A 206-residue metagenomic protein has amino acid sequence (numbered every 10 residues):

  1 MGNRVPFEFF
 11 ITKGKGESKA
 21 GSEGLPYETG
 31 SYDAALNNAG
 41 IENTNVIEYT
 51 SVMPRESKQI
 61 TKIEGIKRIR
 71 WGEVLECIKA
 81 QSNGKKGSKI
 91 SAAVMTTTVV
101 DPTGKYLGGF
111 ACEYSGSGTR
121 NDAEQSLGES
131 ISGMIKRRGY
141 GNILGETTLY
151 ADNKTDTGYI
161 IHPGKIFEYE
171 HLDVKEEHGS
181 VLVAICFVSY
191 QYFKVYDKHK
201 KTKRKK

Functional and structural regions predicted by a protein language model:
M1-K206: Helix-coil modules at protein/domain termini and other flexible surface or pore-lining loops, especially C-terminal
